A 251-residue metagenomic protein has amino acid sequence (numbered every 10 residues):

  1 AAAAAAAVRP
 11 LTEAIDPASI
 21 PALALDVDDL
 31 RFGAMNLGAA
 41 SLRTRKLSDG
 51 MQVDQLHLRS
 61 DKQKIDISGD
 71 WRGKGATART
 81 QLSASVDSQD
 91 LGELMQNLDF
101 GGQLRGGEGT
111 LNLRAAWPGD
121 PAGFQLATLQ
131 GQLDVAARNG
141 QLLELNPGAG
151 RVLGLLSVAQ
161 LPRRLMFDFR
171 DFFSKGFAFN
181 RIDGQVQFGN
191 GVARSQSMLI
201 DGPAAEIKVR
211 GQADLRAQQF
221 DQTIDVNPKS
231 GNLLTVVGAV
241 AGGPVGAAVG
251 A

Functional and structural regions predicted by a protein language model:
A1, P17-N36, S41-A251: Small-residue helix/turn framework positions
A4-A18: N-terminal leader/targeting segments and the immediate start of mature chains
